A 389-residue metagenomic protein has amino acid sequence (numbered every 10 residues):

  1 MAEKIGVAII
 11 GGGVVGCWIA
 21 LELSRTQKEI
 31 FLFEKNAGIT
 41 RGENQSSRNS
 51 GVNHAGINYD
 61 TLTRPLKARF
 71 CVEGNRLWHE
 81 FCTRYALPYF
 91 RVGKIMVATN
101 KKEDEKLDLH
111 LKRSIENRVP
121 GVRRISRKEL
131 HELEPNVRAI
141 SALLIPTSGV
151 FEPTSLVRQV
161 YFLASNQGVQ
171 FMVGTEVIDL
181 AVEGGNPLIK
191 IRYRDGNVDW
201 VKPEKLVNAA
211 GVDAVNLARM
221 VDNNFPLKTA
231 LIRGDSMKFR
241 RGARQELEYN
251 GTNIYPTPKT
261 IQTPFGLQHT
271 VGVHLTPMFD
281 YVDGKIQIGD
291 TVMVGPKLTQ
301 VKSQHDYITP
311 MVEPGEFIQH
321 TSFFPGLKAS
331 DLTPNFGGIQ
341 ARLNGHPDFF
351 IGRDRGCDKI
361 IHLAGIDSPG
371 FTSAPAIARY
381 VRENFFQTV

Functional and structural regions predicted by a protein language model:
I5-L32: N-terminal Rossmann-like FAD-binding beta1-loop-alpha1 element of flavoenzymes
V15, G38, D213: Conserved Rossmann-like nucleotide-cofactor binding loop
W18, L180-G185, I189-G295, V301-I308: Flavin-dependent oxidoreductases
R25-S46: Glycine-rich FAD pyrophosphate-binding loop
G51-E129, T270-V273: Dinucleotide-binding Rossmann-like beta1-alpha1 core, especially the glycine-rich loop that anchors the ADP
L62, L66-V72, V97-K106, L144-F162 (+3 more regions): Short beta-strand to alpha-helix junction loop
L143-K205, A209, P375: Helical element adjacent to the flavin cofactor pocket in flavoenzyme catalytic cores
Y307-V389: C-terminal catalytic lobe of FAD-dependent flavoproteins
